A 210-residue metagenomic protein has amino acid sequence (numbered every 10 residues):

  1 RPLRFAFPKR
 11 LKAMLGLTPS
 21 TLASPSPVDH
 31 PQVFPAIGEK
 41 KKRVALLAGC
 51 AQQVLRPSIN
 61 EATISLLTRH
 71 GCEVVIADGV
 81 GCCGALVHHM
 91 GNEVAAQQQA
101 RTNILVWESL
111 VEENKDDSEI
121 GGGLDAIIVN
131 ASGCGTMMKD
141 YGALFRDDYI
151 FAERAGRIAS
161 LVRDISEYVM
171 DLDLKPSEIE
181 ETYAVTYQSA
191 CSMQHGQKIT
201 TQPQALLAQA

Functional and structural regions predicted by a protein language model:
R1-A210: Iron-sulfur cluster-binding electron-transfer modules in prokaryotic oxidoreductases
